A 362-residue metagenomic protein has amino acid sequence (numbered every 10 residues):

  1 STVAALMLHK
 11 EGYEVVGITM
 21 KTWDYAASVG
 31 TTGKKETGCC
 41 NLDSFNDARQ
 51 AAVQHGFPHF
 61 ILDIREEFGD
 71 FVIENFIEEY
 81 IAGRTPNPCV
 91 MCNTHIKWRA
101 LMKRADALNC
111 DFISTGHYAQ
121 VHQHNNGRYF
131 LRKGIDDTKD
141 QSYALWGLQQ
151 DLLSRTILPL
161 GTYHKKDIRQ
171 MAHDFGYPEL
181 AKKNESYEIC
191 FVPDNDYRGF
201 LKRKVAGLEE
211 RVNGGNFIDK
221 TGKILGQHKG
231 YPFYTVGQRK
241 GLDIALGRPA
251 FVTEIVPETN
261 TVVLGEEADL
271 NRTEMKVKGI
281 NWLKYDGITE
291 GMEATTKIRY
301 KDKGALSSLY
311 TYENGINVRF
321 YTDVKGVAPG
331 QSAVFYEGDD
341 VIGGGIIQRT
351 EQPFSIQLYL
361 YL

Functional and structural regions predicted by a protein language model:
S1-W146, K166-D167, Q357-Y361: ATP-dependent adenylation/nucleotidyltransferase module used to activate substrates
K34, S114-V121, N125-L362: AMP-forming adenylation/ATP pyrophosphatase catalytic core
